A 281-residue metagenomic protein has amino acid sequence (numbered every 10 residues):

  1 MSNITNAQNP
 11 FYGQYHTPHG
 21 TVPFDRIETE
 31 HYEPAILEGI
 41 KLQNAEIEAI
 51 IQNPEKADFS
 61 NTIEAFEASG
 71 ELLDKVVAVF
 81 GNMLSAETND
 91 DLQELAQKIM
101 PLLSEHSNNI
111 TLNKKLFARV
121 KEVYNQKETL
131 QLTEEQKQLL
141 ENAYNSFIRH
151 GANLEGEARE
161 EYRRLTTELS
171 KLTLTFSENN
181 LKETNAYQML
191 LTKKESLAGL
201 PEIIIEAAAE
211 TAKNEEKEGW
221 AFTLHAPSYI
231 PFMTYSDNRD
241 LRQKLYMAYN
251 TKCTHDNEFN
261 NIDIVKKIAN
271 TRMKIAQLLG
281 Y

Functional and structural regions predicted by a protein language model:
S2-Y281: Zn2+-dependent metallopeptidase catalytic domains
